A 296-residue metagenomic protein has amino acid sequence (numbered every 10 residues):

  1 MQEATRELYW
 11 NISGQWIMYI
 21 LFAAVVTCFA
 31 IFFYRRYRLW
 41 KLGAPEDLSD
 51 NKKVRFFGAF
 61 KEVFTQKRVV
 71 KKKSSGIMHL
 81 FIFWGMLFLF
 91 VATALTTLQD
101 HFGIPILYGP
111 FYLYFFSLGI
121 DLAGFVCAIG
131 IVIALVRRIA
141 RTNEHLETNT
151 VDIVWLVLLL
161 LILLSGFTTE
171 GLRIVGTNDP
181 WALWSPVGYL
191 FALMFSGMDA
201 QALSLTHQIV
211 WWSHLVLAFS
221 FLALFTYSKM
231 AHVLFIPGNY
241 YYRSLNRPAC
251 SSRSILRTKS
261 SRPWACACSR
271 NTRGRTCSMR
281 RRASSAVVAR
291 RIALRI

Functional and structural regions predicted by a protein language model:
Q2-A267: Membrane-embedded alpha-helical bundles of multi-pass integral membrane proteins
S260-V288: Ferredoxin-like iron-sulfur electron-transfer modules
V288-I296: Iron-sulfur cluster-binding cysteine motifs and their immediate structural context in ferredoxin-like electron-transfer
